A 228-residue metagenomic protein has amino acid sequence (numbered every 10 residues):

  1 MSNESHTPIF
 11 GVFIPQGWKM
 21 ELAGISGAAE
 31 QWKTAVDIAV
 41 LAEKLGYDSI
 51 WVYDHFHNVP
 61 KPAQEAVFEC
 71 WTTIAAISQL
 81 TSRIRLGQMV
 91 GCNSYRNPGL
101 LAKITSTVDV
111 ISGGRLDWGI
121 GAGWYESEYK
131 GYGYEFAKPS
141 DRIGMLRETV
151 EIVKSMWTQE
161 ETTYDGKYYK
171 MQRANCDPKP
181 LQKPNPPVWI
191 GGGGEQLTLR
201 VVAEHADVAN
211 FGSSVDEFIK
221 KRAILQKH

Functional and structural regions predicted by a protein language model:
M1-L80, P184-P186: N-terminal beta1-alpha1-beta2 module of alpha/beta enzyme domains
S2-P8, S94-H205: Internal, glycine-rich beta/alpha segment that forms the wall or movable "lid" of small-molecule/cofactor binding
F10-I14, I50-V52, R85-Q88, L116-I120 (+2 more regions): Hydrophobic faces of well-ordered beta-strands that scaffold small-molecule active sites in alpha/beta enzyme cores
Q31, A35, C70, I74 (+3 more regions): Aromatic/hydrophobic pocket-lining residues that form the small-molecule binding cavity in soluble enzyme cores
T34-I38, A42, T73, I104 (+3 more regions): Alpha-helical packing segments of well-folded alpha/beta enzyme cores
A63-Q88, M145-M156: Alpha-helix-loop-beta-strand connector modules within alpha/beta enzyme cores
T72, S214-H228: Active-site-adjacent beta->alpha loops and helix N-cap segments on the catalytic face of soluble alpha/beta enzymes
G87-Y95: Conserved strand-turn element in the central/C-terminal portion of the radical SAM core barrel that lines
